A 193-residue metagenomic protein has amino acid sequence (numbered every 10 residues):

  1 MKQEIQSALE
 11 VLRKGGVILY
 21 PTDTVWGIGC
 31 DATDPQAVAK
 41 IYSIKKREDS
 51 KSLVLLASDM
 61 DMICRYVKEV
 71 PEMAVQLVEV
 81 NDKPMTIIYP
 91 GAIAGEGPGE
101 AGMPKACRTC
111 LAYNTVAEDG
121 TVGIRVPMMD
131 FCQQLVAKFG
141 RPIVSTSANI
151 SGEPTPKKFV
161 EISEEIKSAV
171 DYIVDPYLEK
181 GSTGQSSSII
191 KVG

Functional and structural regions predicted by a protein language model:
M1-G193: Active-site-adjacent structural elements in enzyme catalytic cores
